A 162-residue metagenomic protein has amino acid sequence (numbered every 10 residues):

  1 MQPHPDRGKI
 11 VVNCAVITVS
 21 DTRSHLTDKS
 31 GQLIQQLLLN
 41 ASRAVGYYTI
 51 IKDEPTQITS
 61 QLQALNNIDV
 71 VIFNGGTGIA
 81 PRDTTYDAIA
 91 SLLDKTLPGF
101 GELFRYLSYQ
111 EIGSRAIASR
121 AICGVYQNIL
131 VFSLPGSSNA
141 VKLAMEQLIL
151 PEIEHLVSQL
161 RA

Functional and structural regions predicted by a protein language model:
M1-A162: Non-catalytic beta/alpha edge segments that cap or flank active sites
